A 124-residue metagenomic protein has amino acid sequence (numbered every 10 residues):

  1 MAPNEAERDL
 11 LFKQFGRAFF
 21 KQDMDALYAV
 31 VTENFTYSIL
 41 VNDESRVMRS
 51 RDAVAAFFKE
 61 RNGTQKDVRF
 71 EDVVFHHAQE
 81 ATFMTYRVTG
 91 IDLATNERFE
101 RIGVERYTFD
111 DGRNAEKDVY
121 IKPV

Functional and structural regions predicted by a protein language model:
M1-A29, E33: Short, low-complexity N-terminal intrinsically disordered segments enriched in polar/charged residues
A26-Y28, T32-Q79: A solvent-exposed, acidic/Ser-Thr-rich amphipathic alpha-helical stretch
V31, V88-G90, E105, I121: Short beta-strand segments enriched in hydrophobic/aromatic residues within well-folded beta-rich domains
Y37, M84, E116-K117: Short hydrophobic/aromatic-rich beta-strand segments that constitute the beta-sheet cores of beta-sandwich/beta-barrel
V68-F70, T85, F99-E105: Short, surface-exposed coil-to-beta transition loops
H77-V88: A short hydrophobic beta-strand element
G90-E100: Short, cysteine-centered beta-strand-loop-beta hairpins and adjacent loop/turn segments enriched in charged/polar
I102-V124: Short beta-strand edge/turn micro-motifs at domain boundaries
